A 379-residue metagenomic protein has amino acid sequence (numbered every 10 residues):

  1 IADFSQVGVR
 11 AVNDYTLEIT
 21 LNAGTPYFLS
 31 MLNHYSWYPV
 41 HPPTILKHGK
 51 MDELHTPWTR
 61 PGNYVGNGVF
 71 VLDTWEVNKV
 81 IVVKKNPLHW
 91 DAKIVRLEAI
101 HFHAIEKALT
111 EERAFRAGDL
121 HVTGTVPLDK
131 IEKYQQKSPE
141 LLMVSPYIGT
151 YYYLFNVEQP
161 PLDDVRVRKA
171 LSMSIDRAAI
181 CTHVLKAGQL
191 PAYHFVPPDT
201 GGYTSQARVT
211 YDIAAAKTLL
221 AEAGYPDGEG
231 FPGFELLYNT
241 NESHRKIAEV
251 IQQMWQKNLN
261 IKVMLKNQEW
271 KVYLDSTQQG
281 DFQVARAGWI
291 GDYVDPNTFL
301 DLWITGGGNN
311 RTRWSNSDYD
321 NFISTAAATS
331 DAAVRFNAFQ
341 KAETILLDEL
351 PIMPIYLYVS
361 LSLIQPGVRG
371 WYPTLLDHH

Functional and structural regions predicted by a protein language model:
I1-V7, Y35-N67, L72, D91-R96 (+7 more regions): Short, solvent-exposed loop/beta-turn-alpha elements that line the ligand-binding surface or hinge of extracytoplasmic
D14-T20, G24, G68-V69, R96-A99 (+6 more regions): Alpha-helical secondary-structure segments
I19, A92-H103, E229-L236, Q253-Q268: A local structural motif
A23-P26, L32-S36, E76, V80 (+4 more regions): Detector for C-terminal structural segments
H55-P61, P87-K133: Ligand-site clamp/hinge motif
G62-W90, E111, T182, I213-L219 (+2 more regions): Bilobed "Venus flytrap"/periplasmic-binding protein-like clamshell domains and structurally analogous long
L109-D119, Q136-K137, V165-R166, E249-N258 (+1 more regions): Short helices/loops that flank or line small-molecule/ion binding pockets
V126-K137, G291-D295: A ligand-binding cleft/hinge motif common to bilobed small-molecule-binding domains
